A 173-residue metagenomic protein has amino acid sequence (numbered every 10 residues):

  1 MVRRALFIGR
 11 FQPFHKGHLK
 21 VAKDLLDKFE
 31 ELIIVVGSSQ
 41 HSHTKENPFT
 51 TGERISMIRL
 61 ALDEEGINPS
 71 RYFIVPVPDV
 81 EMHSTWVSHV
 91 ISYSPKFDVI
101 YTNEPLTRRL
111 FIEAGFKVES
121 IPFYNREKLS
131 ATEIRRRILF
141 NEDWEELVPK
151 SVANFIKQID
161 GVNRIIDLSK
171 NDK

Functional and structural regions predicted by a protein language model:
M1-K173: Nucleotidyltransferase catalytic core that binds NTPs
